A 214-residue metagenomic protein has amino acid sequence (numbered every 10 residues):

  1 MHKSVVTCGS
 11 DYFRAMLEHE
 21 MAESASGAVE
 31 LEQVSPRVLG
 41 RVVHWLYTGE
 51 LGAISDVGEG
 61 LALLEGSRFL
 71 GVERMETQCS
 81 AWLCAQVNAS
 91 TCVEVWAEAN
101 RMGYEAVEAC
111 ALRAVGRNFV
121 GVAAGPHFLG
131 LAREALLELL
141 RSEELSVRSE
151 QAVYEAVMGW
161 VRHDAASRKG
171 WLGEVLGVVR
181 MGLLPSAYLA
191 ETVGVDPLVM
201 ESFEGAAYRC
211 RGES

Functional and structural regions predicted by a protein language model:
M1-T91, Y104, G116, R133-H163: Canonical BTB/POZ domain core
A97-S214: BTB/POZ-protein C-terminal extensions
